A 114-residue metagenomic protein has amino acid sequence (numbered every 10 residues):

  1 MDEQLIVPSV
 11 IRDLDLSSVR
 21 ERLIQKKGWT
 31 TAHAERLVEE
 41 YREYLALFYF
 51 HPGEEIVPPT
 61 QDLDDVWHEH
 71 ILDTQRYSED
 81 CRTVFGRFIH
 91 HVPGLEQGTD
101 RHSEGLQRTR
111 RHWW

Functional and structural regions predicted by a protein language model:
M1-W114: Intrinsically disordered, low-complexity, repeat-rich regions that form long N- or C-terminal tails or large
